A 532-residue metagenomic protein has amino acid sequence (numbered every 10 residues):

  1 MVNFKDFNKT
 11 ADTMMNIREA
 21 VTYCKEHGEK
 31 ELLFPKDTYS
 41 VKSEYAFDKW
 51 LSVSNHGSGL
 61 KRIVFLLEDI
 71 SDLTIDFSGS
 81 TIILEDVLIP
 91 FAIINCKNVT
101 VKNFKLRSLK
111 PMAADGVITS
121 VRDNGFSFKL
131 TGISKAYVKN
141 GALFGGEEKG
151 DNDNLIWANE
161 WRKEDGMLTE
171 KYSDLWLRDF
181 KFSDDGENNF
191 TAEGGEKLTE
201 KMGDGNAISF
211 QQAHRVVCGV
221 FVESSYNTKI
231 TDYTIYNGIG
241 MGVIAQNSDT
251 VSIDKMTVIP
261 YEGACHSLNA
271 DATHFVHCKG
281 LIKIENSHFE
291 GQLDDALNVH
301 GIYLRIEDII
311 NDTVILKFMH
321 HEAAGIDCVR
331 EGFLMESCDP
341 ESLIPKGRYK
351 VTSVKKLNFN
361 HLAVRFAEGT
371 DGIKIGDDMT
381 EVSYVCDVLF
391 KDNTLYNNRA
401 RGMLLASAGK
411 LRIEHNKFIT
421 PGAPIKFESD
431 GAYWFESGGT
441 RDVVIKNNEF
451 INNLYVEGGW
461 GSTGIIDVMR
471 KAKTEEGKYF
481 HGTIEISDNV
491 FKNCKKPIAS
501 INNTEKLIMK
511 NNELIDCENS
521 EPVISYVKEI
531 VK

Functional and structural regions predicted by a protein language model:
M1-I17: Right-handed parallel beta-helix/beta-solenoid
T13-K532: Extracellular parallel beta-helix/beta-solenoid repeat domains
